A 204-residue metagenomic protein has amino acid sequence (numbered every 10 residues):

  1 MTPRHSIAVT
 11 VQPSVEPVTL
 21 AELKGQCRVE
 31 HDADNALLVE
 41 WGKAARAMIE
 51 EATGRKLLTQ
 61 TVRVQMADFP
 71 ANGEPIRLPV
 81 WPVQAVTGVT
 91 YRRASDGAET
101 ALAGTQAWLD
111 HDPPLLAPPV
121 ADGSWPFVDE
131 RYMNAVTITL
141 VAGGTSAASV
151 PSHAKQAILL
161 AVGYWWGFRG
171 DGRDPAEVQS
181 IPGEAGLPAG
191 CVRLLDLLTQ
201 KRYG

Functional and structural regions predicted by a protein language model:
M1-G204: Divalent metal-cofactor coordination and adjacent catalytic microenvironments
